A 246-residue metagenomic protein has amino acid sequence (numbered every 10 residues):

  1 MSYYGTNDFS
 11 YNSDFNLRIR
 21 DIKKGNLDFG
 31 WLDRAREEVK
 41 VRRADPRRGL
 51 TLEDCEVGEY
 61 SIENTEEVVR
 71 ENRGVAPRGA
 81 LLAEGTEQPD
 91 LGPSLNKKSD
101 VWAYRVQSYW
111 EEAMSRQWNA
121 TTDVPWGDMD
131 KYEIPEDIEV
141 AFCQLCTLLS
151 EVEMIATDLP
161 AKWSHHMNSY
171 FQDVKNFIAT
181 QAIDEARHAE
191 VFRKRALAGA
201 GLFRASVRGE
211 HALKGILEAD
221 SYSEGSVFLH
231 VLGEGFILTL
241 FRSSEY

Functional and structural regions predicted by a protein language model:
M1-F171, L202-A205, D220, E224: Terminal targeting/low-complexity segments that flank the catalytic cores of oxidoreductases
V152-P160, H188, G233-L240: Amphipathic, well-ordered alpha-helical segments in soluble domains
A156-E218: Long, hydrophobic, well-ordered secondary-structure blocks that form the structural core and pocket-lining surfaces
W163-M167, L240-E245: Well-ordered alpha-helical scaffold segments within catalytic/enzyme domains
A198-A200, A212-E224, G233-T239, S243: Extended amphipathic alpha-helical segments with heptad-repeat/coiled-coil character used for oligomerization, fusion
